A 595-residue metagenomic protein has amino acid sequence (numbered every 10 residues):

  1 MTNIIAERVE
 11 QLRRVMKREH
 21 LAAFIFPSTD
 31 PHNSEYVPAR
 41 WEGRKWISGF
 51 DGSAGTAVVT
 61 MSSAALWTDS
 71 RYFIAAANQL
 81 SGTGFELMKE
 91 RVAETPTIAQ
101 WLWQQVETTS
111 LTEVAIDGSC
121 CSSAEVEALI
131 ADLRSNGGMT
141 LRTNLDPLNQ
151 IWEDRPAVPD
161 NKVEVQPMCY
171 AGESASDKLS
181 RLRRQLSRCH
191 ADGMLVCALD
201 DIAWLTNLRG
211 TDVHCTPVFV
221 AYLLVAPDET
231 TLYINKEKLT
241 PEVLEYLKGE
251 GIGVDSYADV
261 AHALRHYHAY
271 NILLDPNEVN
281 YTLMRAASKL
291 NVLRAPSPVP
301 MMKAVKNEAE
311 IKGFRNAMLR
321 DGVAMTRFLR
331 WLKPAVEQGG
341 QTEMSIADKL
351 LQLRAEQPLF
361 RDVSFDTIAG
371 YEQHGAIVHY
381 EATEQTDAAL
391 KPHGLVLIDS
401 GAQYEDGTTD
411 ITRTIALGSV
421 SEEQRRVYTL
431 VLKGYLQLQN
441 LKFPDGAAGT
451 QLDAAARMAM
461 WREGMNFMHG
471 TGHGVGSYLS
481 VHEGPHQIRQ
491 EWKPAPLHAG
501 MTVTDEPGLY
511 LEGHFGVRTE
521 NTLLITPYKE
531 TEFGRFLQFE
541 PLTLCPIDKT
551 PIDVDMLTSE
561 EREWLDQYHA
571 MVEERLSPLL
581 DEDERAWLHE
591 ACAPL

Functional and structural regions predicted by a protein language model:
M1-L595: Active-site neighborhoods and metal-handling regions in enzymes and metal-associated proteins
